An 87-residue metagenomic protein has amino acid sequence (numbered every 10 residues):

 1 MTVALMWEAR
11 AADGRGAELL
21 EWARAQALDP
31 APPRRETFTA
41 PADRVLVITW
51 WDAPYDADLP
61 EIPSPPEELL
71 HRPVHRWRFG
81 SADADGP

Functional and structural regions predicted by a protein language model:
T2-R10, L46-I48: Active-site-flanking beta-strand signature of metal-NTP-handling nucleotidyl enzymes and homologous cyclase-like
V3-M6, W22-L28: Structured catalytic/translocation cores of nucleotide/phosphate-coupled proteins
E8-E21: Short, surface-exposed ligand-recognition loops at beta-strand->loop->(often short) alpha-helix junctions that present
A25-R35, W50-G80: An amphipathic, aromatic/His-enriched active-site/gating alpha helix that lines ligand/cofactor pockets
T37-A42: A short beta-turn/loop motif at secondary-structure boundaries
S81-G86: Extracellular cysteine-rich, disulfide-bonded domains and loops characteristic of secreted proteins and the ectodomains
